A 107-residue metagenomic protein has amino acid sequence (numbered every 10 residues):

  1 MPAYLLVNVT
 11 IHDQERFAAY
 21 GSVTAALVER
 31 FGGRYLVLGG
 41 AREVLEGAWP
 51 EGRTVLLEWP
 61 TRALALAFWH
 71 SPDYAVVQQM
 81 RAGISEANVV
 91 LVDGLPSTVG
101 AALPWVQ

Functional and structural regions predicted by a protein language model:
M1-T54, P60-H70, Y74, D93-Q107: Short S/T/G/P-rich N-terminal loop/turn motif that feeds into the first structured element of a domain
R53-V55, A87-N88: Generic beta-strand structural signal
A75-L95: C-terminal structural segments of small proteins and small subunits
